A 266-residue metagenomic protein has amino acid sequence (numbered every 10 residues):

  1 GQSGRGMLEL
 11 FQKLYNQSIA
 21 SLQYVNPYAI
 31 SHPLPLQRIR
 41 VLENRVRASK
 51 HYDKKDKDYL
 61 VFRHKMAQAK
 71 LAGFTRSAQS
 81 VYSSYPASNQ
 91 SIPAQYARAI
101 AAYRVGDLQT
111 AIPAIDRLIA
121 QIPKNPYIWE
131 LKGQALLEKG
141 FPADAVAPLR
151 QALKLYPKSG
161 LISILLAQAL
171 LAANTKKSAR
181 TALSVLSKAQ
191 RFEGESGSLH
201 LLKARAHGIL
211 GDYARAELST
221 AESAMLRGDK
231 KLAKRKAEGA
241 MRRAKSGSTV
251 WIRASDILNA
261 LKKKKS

Functional and structural regions predicted by a protein language model:
G1-K158, S184, S246, S255-D256 (+1 more regions): Extracytoplasmic and endomembrane cell-envelope/extracellular-matrix remodeling and assembly machinery
G4, L108, P142, K176-A179 (+3 more regions): TPR-repeat structural position
P86, I119-A120, L153-K154, S187-R191 (+3 more regions): Conserved structural position within tetratricopeptide repeats
A94, I128, I162, L199 (+2 more regions): TPR alpha-solenoid repeat register
A97, L131, L165-L166, L202 (+4 more regions): Canonical tetratricopeptide repeat
G133-G140, A147-L210, A214, L218: Alpha-helical adaptor scaffolds
I209, T220-S266: Terminal, low-structured helical/coil segments at or just beyond the last alpha-helical repeat
